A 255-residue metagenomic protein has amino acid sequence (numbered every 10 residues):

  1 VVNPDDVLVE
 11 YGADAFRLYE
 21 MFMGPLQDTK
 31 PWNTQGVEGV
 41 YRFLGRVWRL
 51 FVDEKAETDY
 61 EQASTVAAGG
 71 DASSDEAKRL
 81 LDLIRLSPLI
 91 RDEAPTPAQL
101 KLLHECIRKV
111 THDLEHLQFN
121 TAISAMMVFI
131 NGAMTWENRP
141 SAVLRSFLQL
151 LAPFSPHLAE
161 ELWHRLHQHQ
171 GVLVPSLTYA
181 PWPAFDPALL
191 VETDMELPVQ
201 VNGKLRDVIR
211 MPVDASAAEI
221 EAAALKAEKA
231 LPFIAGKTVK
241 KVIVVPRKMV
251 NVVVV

Functional and structural regions predicted by a protein language model:
V1, L190-E192, I234-G236: Short solvent-exposed loop/turn micro-motifs enriched in small/polar/acidic residues
P4-R210, S216, I243-M249: Helix-rich, typically C-terminal accessory recognition domains appended to large enzymatic cores
V213-I234: A short, contiguous, amphipathic alpha-helix enriched in charged residues
K237-V255: Short, amphipathic C-terminal "tail helix"
